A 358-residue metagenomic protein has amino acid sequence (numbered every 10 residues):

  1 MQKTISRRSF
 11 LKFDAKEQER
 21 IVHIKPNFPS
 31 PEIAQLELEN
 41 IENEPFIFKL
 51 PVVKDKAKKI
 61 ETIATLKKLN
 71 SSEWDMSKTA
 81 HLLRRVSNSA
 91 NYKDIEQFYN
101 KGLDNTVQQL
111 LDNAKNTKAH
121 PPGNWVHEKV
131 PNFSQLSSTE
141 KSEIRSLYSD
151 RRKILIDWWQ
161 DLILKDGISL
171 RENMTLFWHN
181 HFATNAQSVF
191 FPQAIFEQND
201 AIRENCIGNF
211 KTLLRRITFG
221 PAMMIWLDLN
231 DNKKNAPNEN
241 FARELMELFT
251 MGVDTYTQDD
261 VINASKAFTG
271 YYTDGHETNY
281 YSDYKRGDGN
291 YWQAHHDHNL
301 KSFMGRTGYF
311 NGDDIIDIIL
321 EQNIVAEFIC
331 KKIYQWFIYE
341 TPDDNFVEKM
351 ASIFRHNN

Functional and structural regions predicted by a protein language model:
Q2-R7, L11-A15, V22-I24, L36 (+6 more regions): Active-site substrate-binding loop specific to GH73 endo-beta-N-acetylglucosaminidase modules in bacterial autolysins
Q2-T4, R8, K12, H23 (+7 more regions): Terminal end segments
K16, P29: Short, surface-exposed loop/strand segments
H23-F28, E42, F48, K118 (+1 more regions): Compositionally biased, intrinsically disordered/low-complexity regions enriched for serine, proline and threonine
I33-N40: Intrinsic disorder/low-complexity segments enriched in polar/small residues
L38, T65, K78, L82-R203: N-terminal accessory alpha/beta regions
